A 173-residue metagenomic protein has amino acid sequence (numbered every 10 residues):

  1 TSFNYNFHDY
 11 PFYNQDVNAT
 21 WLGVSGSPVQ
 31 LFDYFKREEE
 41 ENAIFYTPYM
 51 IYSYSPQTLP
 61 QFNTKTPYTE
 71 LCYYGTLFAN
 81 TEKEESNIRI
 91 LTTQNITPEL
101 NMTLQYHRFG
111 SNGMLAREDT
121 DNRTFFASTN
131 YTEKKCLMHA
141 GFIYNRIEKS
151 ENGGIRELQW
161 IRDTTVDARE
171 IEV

Functional and structural regions predicted by a protein language model:
T1-T66: Acidic, small-polar-rich N-terminal luminal/periplasmic segments of exported/outer-membrane proteins
Q15-A19, G113-N122, S128-V173: Outer-membrane beta-barrel translocator/channel fold
N42-P48, S55-Q61, K65-L91, G113-L115: Short strand-turn segments of transmembrane beta-barrel domains in outer membranes, especially the first one or two
F62-E70, T103-G110, I161-V173: Flexible, solvent-exposed coil segments and beta strand-coil junctions, predominantly the extracellular/periplasmic
T64, T97, T132-C136: Outer-membrane beta-barrel channels and translocator barrels
T69, M102, C136-A140: Transmembrane beta-strands of outer-membrane beta-barrel proteins
L71, I90-Q94, A127-E133: Residues on the lipid-exposed face of transmembrane beta-strands in outer-membrane beta-barrel proteins
L71-G75, Y106-R108, A140-Y144: Transmembrane beta-barrel strands of outer-membrane/channel proteins
